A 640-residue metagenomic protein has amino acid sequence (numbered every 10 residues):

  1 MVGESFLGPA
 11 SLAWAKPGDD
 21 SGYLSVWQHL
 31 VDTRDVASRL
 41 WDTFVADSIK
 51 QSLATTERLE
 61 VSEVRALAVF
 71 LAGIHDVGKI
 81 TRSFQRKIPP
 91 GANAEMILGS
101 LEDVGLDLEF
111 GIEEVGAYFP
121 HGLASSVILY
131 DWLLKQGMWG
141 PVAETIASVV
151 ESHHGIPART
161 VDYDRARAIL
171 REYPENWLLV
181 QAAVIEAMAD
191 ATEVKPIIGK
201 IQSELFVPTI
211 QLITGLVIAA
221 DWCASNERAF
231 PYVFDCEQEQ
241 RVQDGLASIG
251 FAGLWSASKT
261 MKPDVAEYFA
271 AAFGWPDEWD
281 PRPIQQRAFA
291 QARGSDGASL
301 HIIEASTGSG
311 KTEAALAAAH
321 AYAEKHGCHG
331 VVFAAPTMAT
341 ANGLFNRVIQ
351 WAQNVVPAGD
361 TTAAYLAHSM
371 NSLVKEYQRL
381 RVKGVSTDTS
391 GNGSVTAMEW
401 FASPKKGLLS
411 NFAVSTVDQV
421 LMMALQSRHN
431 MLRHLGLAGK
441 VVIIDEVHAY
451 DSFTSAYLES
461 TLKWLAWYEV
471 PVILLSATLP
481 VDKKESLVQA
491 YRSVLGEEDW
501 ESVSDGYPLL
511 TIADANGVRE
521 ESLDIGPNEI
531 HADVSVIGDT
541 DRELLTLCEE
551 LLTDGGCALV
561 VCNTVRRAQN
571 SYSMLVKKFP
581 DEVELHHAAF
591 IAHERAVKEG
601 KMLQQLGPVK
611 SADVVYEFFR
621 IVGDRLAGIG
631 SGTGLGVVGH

Functional and structural regions predicted by a protein language model:
V2-D20, L24-D264: Accessory nucleic-acid engagement/destabilization modules that flank
V265-E304: Conserved pre-motif I regulatory segment
G297-A319, Y450, S476: Walker A/P-loop
H329-Q353, L366-S372, L479-K483, V565: Conserved Walker A/P-loop ATP-binding site and its immediately adjacent core in helicase/helicase-like ATPase domains
V331-F333, M338-A341, E550-V576, E584-L585: Conserved strand-helix element at the start of the C-terminal RecA-like helicase core
V348-A413, V417-L421: A substrate-engagement module of RecA-like helicase motors
L432-V441, H448-E521: Post-DEXD/H (motif II) to motif III coupling segment of the RecA-like Helicase ATP-binding lobe
L495-N570: Conserved interdomain linker/interface between the two RecA-like ATPase lobes of SF2 helicase motors
